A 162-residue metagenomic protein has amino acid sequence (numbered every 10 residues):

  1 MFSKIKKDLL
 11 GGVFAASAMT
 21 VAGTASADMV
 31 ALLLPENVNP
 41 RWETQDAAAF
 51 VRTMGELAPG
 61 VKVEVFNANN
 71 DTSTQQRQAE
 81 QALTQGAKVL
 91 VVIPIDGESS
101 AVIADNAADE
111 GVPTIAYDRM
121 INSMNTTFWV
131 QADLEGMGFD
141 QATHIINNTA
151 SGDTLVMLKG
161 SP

Functional and structural regions predicted by a protein language model:
F2-G12, S17-P162: A residue-level marker of the well-folded mature domains of exported/periplasmic proteins
